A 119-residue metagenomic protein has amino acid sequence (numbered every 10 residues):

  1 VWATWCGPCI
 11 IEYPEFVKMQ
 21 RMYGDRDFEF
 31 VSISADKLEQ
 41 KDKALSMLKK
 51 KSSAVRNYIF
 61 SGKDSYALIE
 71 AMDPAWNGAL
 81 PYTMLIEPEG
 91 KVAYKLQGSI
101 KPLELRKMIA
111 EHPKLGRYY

Functional and structural regions predicted by a protein language model:
V1-K18: Conserved redox-active cysteine motifs that mediate thiol-disulfide chemistry, especially di-cysteine Cys-X(1-2)-Cys
V1-W5, K37, A79: Short pre-active-site segment immediately N-terminal to redox-active cysteine/selenocysteine motifs in thiol-based
G7, L38-E39, I100: Short alpha-helical
I11, K18-D25, K49-K50, R56 (+2 more regions): Sec-exported extracytoplasmic/periplasmic mature domains
Y13-Q20, S32, K41-L45, I69 (+2 more regions): Extracytoplasmic/secreted envelope proteins and their assembly/folding machinery, especially bacterial periplasmic
D27-K41, S53-K63: Thiol-based oxidoreductase modules, predominantly thioredoxin-like and allied folds used for disulfide exchange
L45-L80: Short, internal strand/loop/helix patches that form the active-site neighborhood or redox-interaction surface
A79-Y119: Thiol-/selenol-based redox modules, centered on thioredoxin-like and closely related oxidoreductase domains
